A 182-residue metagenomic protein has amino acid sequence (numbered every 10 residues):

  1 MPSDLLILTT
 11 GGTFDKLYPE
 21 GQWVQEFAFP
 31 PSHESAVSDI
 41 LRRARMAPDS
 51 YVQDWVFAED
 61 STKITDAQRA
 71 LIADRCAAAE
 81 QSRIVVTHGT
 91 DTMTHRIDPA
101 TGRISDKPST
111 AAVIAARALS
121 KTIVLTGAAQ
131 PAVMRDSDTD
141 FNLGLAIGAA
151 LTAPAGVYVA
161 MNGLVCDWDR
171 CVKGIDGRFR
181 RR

Functional and structural regions predicted by a protein language model:
P2-R182: Active-site histidine-anchored catalytic micro-motif
